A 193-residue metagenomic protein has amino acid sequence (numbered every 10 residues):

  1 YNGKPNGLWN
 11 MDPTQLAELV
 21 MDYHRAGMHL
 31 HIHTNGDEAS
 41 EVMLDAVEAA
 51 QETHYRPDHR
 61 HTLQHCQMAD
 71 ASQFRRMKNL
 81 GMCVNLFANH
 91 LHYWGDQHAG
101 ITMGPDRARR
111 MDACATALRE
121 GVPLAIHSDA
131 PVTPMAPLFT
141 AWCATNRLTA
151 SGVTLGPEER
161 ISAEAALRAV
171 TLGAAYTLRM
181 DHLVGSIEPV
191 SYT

Functional and structural regions predicted by a protein language model:
Y1-H29, F74: Active-site-adjacent helix-turn-beta-strand microarchitecture at beta-sheet edges that either contains or buttresses
M28-E38, L86-A88, A117-T140: Short acidic/histidine-rich active-site segments
H33, M77, A141, A166: Conserved, mostly hydrophobic/aromatic
S40-E48, W94-G100, A130-T149: Histidine/acidic-residue-rich catalytic or RNA/ligand-binding cores of hydrolases and nuclease-related proteins
R60-C66, T102-V122: Phosphate/diphosphate-binding loops
M82-H92: Non-cysteine beta-strand/loop elements that form the S-adenosyl-L-methionine
R147-V170: Generic long, charged, amphipathic alpha-helical segments
T193: Conserved small/polar residues in nucleotide/adenosyl-binding loops
